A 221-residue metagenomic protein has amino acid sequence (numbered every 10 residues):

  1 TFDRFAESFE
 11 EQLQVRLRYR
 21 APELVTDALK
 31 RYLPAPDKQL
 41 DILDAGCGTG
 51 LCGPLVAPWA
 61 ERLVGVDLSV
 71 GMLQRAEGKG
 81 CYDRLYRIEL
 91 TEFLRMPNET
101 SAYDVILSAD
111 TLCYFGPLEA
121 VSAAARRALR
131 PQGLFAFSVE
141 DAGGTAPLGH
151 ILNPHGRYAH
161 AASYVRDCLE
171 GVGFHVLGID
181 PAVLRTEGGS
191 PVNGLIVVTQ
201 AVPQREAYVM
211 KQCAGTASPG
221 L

Functional and structural regions predicted by a protein language model:
R18-K38: Conserved alpha-helix/loop element of class I SAM-dependent methyltransferases that forms part of the SAM/SAH-binding
L43, C47-R95: Class I SAM-dependent methyltransferase SAM/SAH-binding core
R95-I106: A short acidic, Gly/Pro-enriched loop at the edge of an enzyme's catalytic core that lines a small-molecule cofactor
D104-L118: A short SAM/SAH-binding and catalytic strip from SAM-dependent methyltransferases
E119-P131: A short glycine-rich, Lys/Arg-flanked "PGG" loop and its adjoining helix->strand segment in the class I
F137-Y158: Short, glycine-/aromatic-enriched active-site segment of Class I SAM-dependent methyltransferases
R157-G173, I179: Short alpha-helix
L184-L221: Core SAM-dependent methyltransferase catalytic element
